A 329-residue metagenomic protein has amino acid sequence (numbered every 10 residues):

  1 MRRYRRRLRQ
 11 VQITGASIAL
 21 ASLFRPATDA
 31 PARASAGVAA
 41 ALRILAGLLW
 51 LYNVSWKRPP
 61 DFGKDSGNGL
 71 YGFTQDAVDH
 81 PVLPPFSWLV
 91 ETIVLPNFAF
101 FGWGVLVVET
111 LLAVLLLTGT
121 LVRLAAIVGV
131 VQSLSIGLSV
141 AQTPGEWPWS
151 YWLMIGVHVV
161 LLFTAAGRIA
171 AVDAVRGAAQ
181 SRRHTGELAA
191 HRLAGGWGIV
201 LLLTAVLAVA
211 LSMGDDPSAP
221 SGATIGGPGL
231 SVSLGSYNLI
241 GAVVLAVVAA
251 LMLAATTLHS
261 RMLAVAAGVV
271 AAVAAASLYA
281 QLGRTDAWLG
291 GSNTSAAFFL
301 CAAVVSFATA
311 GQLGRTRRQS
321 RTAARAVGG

Functional and structural regions predicted by a protein language model:
R2-V82, W88, I93-V107, T120-G329: Extended, low-polarity transmembrane helix blocks
L111-T118: Transmembrane-helix motifs of polytopic, lipid-linked glycan transferases
